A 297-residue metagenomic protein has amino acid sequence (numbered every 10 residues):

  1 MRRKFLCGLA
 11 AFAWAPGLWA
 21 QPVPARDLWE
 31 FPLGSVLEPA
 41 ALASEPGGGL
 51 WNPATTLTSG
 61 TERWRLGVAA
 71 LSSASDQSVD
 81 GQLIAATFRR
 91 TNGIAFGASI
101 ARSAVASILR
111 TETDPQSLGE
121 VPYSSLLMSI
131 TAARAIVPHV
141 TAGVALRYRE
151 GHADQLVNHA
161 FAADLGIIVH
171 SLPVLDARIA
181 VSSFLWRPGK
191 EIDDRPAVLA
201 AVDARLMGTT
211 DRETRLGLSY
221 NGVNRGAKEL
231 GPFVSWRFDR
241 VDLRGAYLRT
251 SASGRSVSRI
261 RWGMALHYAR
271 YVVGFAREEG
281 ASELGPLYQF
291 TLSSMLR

Functional and structural regions predicted by a protein language model:
M1-K4, P138: Positively charged n-region of N-terminal signal peptides that target proteins for export
C7-G17: Bacterial N-terminal signal peptides
L18-N92, L287, L292-M295: N-terminal, post-signal peptide beta-strand-biased segments of exported outer-membrane/organellar beta-barrel and other
A40-L42, L71-S75, S117-V121, G151-L156 (+4 more regions): Outer-membrane beta-barrel domain signature
P46, R178-I179, K190-R297: Outer membrane beta-barrel transmembrane domains
T56-R63, R90-A95, A135-H139, H170-D176 (+3 more regions): Short loop/turn motifs that connect adjacent beta-strands in outer-membrane beta-barrel proteins
R63-F88, A101-G119, S124-L127, D211-L216 (+3 more regions): Transmembrane beta-barrel domains of bacterial outer-membrane proteins
S78-V105, L109-D176, A180: Transmembrane beta-barrel wall of Gram-negative outer-membrane proteins
